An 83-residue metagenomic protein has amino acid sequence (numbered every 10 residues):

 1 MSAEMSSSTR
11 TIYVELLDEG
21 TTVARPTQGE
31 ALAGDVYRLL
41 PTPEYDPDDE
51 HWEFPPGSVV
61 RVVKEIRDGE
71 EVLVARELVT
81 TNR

Functional and structural regions predicted by a protein language model:
S2-V23: Extended boundary segments
V23, E65-V79: Short, Lys/Arg- and Gly-enriched loop/turn segments at beta-strand edges
R25-E30: Short beta-strand-centered aromatic/proline hotspots
V36-D46: Short, structured beta-strand/loop micro-motifs enriched in basic residues and often containing a Trp
D49-E53: Short, surface-exposed secondary-structure edge patches
G57-V60: Loop/turn positions that initiate beta-strands
